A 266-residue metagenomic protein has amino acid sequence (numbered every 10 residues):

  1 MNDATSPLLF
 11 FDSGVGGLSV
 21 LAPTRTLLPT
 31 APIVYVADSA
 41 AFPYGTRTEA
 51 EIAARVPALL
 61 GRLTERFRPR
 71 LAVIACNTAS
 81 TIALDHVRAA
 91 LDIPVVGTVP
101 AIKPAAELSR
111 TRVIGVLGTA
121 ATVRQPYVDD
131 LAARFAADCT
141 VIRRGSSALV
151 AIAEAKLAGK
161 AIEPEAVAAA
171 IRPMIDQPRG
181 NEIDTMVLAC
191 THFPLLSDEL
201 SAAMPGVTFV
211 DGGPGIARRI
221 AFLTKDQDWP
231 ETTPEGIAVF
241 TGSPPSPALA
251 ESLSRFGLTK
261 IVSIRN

Functional and structural regions predicted by a protein language model:
M1-N266: Non-catalytic structural scaffold of enzyme domains
